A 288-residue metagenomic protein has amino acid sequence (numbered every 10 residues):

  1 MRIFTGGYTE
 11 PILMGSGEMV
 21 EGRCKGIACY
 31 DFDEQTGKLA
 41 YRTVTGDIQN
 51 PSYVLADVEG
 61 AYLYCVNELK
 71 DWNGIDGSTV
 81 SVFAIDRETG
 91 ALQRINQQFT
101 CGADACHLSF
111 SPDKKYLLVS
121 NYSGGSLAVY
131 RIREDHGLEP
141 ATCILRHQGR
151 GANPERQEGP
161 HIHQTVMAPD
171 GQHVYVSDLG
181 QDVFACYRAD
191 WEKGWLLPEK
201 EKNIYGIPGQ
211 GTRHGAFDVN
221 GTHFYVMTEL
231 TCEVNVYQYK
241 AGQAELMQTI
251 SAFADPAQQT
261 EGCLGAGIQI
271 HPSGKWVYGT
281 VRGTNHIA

Functional and structural regions predicted by a protein language model:
F4-G22, V66-T79, V129: Short, conserved, GDST-rich strand-edge loop motifs in beta-rich repeat architectures
T9-L13, E68-G74, S123-S126, Q181-V183 (+2 more regions): Short glycine/acidic-enriched loop and turn motifs that connect beta-strands
Y30-G37, F83-G90, V129-E139, Y187-L196 (+1 more regions): Short loop/turn segments immediately following beta-strands, especially the blade-tip and inter-blade linker loops
A40-G46, Q93-F99, C143, G149-R156 (+2 more regions): A short beta-strand motif characteristic of beta-propeller blades
A40-K114: Blade-loop segments of beta-propeller domains
Q49-V58, C101-P112, Y116, Q148-G171 (+2 more regions): Beta-rich, blade/repeat-based domains predominating in secreted/periplasmic proteins but also intracellular
G171-C232: Loop-centered beta-sheet repeat module
